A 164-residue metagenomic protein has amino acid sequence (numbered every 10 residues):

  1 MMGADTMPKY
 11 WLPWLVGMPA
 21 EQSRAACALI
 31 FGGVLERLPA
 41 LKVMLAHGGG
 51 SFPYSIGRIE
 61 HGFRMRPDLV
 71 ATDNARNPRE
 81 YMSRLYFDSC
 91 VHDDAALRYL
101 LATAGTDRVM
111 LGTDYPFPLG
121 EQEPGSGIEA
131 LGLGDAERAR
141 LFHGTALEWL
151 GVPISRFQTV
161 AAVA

Functional and structural regions predicted by a protein language model:
M1-E80, A95-D107: Histidine/acidic residue-rich metal-binding segments in metalloenzymes
M1-M2, Y115-F117: Short glycine-enriched loops at secondary-structure junctions
L41, S51, N74, Y86-F87 (+2 more regions): Mid-to-C-terminal alpha-helical segments outside catalytic/metal-binding sites
S83: Short beta-strand or tight-loop elements that sit immediately N-terminal to catalytic metal-binding acidic residues
